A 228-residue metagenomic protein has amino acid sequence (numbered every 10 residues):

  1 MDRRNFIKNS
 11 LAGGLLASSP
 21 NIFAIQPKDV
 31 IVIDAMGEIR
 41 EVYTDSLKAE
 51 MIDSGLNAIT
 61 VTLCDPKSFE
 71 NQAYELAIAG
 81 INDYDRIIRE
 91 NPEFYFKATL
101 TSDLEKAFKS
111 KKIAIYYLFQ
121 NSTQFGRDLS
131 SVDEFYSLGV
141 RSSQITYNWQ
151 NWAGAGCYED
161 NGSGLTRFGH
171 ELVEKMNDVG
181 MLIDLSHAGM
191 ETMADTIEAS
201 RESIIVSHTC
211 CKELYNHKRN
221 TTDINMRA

Functional and structural regions predicted by a protein language model:
D2-L16, P20-N161, N216-R227: N-terminal hydrophobic targeting/anchoring segments and the immediately downstream early-domain regions of hydrolases
V32-I39, A188, V206-T209: Histidine-centered catalytic micro-motifs
D65, C210-C211: Acidic, glycine-rich active-site loops and adjacent beta-strand->loop/helix elements that engage anionic groups
R127-S137, E159-I205, K218-A228: Histidine/acidic residue-rich metal-binding segments in metalloenzymes
M190-E191, C211-E213: Short, catalytically relevant binding-site loops at active-site mouths
